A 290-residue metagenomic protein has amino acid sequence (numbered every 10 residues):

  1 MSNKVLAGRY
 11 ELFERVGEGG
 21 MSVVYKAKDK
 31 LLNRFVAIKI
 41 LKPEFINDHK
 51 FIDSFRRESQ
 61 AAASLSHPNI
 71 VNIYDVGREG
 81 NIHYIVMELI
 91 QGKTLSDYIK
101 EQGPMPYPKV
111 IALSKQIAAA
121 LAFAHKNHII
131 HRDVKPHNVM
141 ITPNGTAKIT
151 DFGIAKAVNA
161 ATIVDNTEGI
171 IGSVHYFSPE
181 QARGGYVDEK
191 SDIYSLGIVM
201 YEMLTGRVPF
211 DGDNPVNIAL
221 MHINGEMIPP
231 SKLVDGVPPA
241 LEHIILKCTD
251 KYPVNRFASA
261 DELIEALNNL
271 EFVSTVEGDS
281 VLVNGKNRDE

Functional and structural regions predicted by a protein language model:
F13-G19, V24: Protein kinase glycine-rich loop
K42-S64: AlphaC helix of the eukaryotic protein kinase fold
H49, P143-Y186: Activation segment of protein kinases
V76: Activation-segment/catalytic-loop signature of the eukaryotic protein kinase fold
G80-T94, Y98: Conserved short submotifs of the Hanks-type protein kinase catalytic core that shape the nucleotide-binding pocket
L113-S114: Activation segment signature within eukaryotic-like protein kinase domains
I117-I129: Protein kinase catalytic-loop region centered on the HRD/HxD motif
H175-S274: C-terminal lobe helix-coil module of Hanks-type protein kinase domains
